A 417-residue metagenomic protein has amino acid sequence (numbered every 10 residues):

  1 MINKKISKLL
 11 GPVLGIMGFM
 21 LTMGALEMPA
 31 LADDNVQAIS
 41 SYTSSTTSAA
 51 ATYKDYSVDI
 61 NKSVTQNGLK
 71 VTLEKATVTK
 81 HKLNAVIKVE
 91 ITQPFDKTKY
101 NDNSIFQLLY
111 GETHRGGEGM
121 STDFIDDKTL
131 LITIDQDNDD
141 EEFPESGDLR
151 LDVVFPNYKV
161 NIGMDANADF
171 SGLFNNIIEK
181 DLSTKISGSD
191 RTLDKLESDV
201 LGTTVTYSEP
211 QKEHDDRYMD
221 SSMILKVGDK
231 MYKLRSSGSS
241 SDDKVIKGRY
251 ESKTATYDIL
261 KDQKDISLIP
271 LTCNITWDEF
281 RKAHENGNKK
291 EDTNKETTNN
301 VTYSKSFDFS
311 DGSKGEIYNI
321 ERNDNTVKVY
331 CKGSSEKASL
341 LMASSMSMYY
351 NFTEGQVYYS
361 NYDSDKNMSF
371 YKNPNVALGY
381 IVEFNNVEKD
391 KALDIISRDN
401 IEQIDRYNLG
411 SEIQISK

Functional and structural regions predicted by a protein language model:
M1-Q37: Sec-dependent N-terminal signal peptides of Gram-positive bacterial secreted proteins and lipoproteins
A25-K417: Alpha-helical, hydrophobic structural elements that either
